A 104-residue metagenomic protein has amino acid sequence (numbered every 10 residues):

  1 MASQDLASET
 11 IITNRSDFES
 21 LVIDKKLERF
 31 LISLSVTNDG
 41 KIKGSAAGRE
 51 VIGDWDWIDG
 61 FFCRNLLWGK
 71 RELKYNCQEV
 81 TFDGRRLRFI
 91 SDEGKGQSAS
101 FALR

Functional and structural regions predicted by a protein language model:
M1-R104: Lipid interaction determinants
